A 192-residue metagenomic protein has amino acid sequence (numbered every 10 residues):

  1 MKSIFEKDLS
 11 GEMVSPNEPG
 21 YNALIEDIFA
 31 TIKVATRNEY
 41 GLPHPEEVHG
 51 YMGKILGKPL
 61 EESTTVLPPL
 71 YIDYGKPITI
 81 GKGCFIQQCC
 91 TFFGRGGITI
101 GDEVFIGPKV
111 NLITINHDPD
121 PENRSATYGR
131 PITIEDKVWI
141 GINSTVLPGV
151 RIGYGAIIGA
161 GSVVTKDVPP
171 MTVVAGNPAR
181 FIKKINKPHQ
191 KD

Functional and structural regions predicted by a protein language model:
M1-E62, A179-K183, H189-D192: Terminal amphipathic alpha-helical/low-complexity segments used for targeting or macromolecular assembly
L70-I80, F85-R151, N177-D192: Flexible, glycine/small-residue-enriched loop-and-beta-strand segment within the central core of proteins
T114, K166-M171: Short arginine-rich
V150, M171-T172: Extracytoplasmic/periplasmic beta-strand context in beta-sandwich domains, especially the cupredoxin/COX2 CuA-binding
R151, T165-K166: Active-site/ligand-binding-proximal alpha/beta "capping" segment
I158, G176: Conserved G/P- and acidic residue-centered "switch" motifs that form tight phosphate/ATP-binding loops in soluble
